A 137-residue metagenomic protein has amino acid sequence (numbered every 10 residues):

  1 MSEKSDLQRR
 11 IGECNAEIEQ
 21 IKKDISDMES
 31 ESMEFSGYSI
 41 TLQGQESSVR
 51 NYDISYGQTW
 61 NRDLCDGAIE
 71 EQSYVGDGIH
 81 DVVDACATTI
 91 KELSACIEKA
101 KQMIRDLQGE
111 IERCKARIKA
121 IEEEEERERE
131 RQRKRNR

Functional and structural regions predicted by a protein language model:
M1-R137: N-terminal secretion-targeting helices of virulence/extracellular proteins, encompassing both classical Sec signal
